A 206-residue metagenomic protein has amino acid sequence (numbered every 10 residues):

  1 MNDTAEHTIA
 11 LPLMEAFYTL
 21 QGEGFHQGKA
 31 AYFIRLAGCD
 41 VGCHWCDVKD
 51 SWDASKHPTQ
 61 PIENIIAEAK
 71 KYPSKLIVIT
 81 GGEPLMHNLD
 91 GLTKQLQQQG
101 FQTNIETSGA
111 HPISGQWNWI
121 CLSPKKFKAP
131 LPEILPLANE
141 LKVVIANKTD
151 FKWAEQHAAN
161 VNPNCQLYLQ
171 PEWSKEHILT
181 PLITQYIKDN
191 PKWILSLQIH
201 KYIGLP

Functional and structural regions predicted by a protein language model:
M1-A37, G42-W45, D189, I194 (+1 more regions): Flexible, acidic/Gly-rich N-terminal and inter-domain linker regions that tether and position cofactor-handling modules
H7-T8, C39-C43, E68, K128-L131 (+1 more regions): Short amphipathic alpha-helical segments, especially helix-boundary/capping motifs
L11-Y18, A30-A31, A37-W117: Conserved Radical SAM active-site core
A16-Q21, D47, V78, P136 (+2 more regions): Generic, low-specificity signal for short hydrophobic/alpha-helical stretches with a mild N-terminal bias, encompassing
L85-P206: Conserved AdoMet/S-adenosylmethionine-binding subsite of the radical SAM
